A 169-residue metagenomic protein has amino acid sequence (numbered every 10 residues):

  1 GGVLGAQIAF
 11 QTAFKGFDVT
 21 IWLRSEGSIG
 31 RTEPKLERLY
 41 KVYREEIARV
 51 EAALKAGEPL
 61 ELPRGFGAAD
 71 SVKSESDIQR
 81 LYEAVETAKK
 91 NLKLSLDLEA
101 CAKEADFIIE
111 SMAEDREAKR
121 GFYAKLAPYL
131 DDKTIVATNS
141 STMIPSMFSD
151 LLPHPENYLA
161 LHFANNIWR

Functional and structural regions predicted by a protein language model:
G1-G2: Glycine-rich Rossmann-fold phosphate-binding loop(s) that bind the pyrophosphate of adenine dinucleotide cofactors
G5-A6: N-terminal Rossmann-fold NAD(P) dinucleotide-binding loop
A9, A13-F14: Gly/Ala-rich phosphate-binding loop of Rossmann-like dinucleotide-binding domains, activating on the conserved
G16, N91, K133, P155-N157: A generic structural signal for alpha->beta connector loops
D18-T20: Short beta-strand element of Class I
R24-R31, V42-V136, I144: Rossmann-like NAD(P)-binding element
T32-L36: Active-site-proximal loop->helix
M112, V136-R169: Rossmann-fold dinucleotide-binding core
